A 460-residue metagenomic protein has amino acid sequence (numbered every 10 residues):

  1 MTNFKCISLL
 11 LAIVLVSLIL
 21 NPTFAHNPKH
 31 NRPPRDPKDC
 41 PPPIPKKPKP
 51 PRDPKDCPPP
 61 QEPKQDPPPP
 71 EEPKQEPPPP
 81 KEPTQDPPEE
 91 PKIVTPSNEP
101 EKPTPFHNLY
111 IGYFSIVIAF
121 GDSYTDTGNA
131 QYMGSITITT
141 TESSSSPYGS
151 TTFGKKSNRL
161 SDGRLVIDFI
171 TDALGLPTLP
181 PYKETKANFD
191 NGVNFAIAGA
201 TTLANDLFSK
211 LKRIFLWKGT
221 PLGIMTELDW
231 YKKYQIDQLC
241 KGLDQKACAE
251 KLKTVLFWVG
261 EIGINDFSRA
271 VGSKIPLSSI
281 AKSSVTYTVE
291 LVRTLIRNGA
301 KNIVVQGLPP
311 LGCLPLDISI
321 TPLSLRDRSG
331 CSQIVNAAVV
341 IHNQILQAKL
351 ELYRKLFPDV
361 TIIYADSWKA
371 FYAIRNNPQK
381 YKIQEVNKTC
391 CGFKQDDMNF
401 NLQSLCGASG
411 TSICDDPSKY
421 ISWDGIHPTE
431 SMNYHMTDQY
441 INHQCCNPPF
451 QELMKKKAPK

Functional and structural regions predicted by a protein language model:
T2-K38, K46, E82, D86 (+1 more regions): Conserved active-site regions of diverse hydrolases
P33-K92: Long, intrinsically disordered low-complexity tandem-repeat segments
